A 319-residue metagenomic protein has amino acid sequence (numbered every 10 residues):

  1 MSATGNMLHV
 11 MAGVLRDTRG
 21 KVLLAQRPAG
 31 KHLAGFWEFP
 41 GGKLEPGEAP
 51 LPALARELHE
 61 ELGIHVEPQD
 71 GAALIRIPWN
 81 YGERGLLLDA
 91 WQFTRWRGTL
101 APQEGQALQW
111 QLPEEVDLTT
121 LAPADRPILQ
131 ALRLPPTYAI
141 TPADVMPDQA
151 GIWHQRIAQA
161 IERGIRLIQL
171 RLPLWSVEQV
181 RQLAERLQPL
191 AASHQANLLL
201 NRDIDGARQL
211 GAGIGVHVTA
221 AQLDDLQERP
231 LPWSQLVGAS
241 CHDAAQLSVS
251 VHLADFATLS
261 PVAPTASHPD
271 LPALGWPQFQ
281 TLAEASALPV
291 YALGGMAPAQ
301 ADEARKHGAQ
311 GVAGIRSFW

Functional and structural regions predicted by a protein language model:
S2-V22, R76: Conserved N-terminal beta-strand and adjoining loop/helix that marks the start of the Nudix/MutT-like hydrolase domain
K21-E61, H65, L74: Conserved Nudix-box catalytic region and its N-terminal flanking loop in Nudix hydrolases and closely related
I75-L100: Active-site-adjacent beta-strand/loop module that shapes the phosphate/pyrophosphate-binding cleft
A90-T94, L100-R133: NUDIX/MutT-family hydrolases
T119, I140-P142, M146, I165-Q179 (+4 more regions): Catalytic beta/alpha-barrel core
A139, C241, A273-A283, A287-Q300 (+2 more regions): Glycine-rich adenosine-cofactor-binding loop
W153-Q155, R181-R186, L271-F279: Charged helix-capping and loop-helix junction motifs
V216-R229, F256-D270, G295-W319: Glycine-rich phosphate-binding active-site loops on the catalytic face of alpha/beta enzymes
